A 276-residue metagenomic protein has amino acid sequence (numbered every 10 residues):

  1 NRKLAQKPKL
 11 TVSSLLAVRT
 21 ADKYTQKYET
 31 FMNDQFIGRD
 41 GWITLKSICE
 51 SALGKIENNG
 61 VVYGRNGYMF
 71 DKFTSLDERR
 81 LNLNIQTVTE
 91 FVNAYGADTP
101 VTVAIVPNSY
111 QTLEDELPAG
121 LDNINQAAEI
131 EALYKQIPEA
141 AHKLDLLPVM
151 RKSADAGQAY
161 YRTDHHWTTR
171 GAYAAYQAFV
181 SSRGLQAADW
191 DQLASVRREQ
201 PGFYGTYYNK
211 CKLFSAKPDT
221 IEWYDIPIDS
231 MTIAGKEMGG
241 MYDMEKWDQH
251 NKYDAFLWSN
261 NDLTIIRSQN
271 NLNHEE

Functional and structural regions predicted by a protein language model:
N1-E276: Extracellular glycan-modifying ectodomains
